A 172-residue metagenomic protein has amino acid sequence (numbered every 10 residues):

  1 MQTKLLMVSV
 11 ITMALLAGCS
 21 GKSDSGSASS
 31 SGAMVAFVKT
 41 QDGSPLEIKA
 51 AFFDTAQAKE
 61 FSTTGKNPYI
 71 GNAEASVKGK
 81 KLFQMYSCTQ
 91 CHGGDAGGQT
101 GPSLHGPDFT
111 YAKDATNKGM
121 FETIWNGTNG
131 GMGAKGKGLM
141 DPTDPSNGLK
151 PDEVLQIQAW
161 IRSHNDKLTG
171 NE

Functional and structural regions predicted by a protein language model:
M1-M7: Bacterial N-terminal signal peptides that target proteins for export
L15-G18: C-terminal motif of bacterial Sec signal peptides marking the signal peptidase cleavage site
S20-S23: Bacterial signal peptide processing site
S27-F52: Post-signal peptide N-terminal segment of mature Sec-exported envelope proteins
P45-Q84: Electrostatic cytochrome c docking/interface patches
G79, M85-D95, M120, M132 (+1 more regions): The canonical Cys-X-X-Cys-His
K80, G93, G97-W125, P142-N147: Gly/Gly-Pro-rich "capping" loops immediately C-terminal to redox-active cysteine motifs in periplasmic/lumenal
Q99-H105, N126-E172: Axial heme c-ligation environment in periplasmic c-type cytochrome domains
